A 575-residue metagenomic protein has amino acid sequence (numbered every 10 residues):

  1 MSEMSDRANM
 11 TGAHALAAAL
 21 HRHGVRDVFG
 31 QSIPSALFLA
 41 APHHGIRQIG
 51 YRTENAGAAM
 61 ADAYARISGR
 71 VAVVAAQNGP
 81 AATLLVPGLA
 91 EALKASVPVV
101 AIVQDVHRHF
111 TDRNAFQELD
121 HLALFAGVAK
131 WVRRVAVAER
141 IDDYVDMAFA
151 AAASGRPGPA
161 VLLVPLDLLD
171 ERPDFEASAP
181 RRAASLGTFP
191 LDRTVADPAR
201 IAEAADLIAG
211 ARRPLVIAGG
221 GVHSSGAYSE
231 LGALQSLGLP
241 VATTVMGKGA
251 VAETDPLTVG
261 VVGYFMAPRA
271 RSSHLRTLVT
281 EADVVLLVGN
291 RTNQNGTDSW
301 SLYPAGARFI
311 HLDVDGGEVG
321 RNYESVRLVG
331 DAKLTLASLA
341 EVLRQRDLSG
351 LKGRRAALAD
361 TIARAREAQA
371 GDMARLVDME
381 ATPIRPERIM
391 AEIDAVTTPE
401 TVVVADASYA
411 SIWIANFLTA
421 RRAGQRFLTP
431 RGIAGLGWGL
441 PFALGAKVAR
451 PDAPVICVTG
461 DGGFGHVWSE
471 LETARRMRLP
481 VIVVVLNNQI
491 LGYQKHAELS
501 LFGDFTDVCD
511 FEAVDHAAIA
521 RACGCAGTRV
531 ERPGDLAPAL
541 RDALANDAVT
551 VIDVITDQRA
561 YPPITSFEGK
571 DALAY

Functional and structural regions predicted by a protein language model:
S2-A8, E139, G187, G306-A407 (+2 more regions): Phosphate/pyrophosphate-binding active-site segments
S2-D347, V396-P399, P480-V483, F505 (+2 more regions): N-terminal alpha/beta PP-like core and its mobile active-site loop of ThDP/TPP-dependent enzymes
A13, A17, H21-G30, P34-S35 (+6 more regions): Active-site diphosphate/adenylate-binding microenvironment
I102, F110-Q117, A252, Y264 (+5 more regions): Thiamine diphosphate
R133-A136, D378, T528: Glycine- and charged-residue-rich phosphate/anionic-cofactor binding loop of Rossmann-like
L166-L169, A410, Q558: Short, internal active-site loops enriched in acidic
G219-H223, D378-M379, G460-G462: Conserved short loop/turn motifs at secondary-structure junctions
